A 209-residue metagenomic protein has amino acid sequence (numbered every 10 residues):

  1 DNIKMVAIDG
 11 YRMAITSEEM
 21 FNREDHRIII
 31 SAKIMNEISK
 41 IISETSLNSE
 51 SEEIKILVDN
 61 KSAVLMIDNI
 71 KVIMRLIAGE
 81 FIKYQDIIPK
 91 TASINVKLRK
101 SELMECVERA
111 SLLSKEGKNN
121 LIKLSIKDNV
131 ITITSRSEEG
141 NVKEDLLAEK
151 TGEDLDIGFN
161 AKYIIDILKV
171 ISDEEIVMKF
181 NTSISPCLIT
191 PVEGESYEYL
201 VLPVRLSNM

Functional and structural regions predicted by a protein language model:
D1-S17, F21-I77, A92-M209: DNA polymerase processivity clamps
E80: Glycine-rich, pocket-lining loop/helix-strand segments that form or immediately flank
